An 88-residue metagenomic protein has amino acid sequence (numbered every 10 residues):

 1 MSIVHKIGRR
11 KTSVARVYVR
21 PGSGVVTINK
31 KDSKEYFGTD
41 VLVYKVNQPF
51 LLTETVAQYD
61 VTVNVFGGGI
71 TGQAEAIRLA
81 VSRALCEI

Functional and structural regions predicted by a protein language model:
M1-I88: Ribosome large-subunit tunnel/peptidyl-transferase-proximal elements
